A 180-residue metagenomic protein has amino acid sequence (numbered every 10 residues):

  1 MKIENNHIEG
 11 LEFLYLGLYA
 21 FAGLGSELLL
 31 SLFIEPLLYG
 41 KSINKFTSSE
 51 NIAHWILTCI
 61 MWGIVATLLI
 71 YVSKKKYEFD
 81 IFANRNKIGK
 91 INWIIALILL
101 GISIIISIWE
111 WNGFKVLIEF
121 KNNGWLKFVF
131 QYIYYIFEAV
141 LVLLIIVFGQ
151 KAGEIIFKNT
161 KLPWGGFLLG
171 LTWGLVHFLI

Functional and structural regions predicted by a protein language model:
M1-E9: Short, Lys/Arg-rich, polar N-terminal cytosolic tail immediately upstream of the first transmembrane signal-anchor
G10-K74, I95-A96: Alpha-helical transmembrane segments in multi-pass membrane proteins
G23-L32, G101-W109, G170-L179: Aromatic-anchored segments of alpha-helical transmembrane domains
K45-L57, I91, I95, L126 (+1 more regions): Membrane-interface starts of transmembrane alpha-helices
L69-R85, K115-I118: Membrane-helix interface/capping segments
Y77-K90, A152-K161: Membrane-interface helix-boundary motifs at transmembrane edges
A96-L143: Hydrophobic, well-structured mid-protein blocks that either form specific transmembrane helices
G124-I180: Transmembrane helix-loop-helix hairpins at the membrane interface of multi-pass integral membrane proteins
